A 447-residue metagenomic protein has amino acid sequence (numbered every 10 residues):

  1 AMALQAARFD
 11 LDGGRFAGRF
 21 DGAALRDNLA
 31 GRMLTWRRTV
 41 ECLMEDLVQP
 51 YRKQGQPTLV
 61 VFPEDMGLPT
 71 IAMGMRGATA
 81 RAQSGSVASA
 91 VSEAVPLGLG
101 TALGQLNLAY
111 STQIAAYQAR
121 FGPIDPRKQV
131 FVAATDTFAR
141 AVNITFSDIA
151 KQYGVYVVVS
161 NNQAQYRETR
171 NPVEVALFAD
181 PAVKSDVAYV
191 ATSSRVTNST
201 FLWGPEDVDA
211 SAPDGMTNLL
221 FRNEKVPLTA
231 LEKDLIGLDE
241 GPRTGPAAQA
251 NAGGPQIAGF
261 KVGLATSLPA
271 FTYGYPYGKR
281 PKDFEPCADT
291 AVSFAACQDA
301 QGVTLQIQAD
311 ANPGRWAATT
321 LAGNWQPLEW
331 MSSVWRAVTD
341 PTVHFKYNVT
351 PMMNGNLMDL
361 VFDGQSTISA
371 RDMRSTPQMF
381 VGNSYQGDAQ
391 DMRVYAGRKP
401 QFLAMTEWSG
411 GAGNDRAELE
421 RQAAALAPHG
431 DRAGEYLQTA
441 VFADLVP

Functional and structural regions predicted by a protein language model:
A1, R8-D10, A248-A270: Beta-strand-turn-beta hairpins that frame and shape the catalytic cleft of phosphate-ester-processing enzymes
A1-T58, D65-P69: N-terminal, active-site-proximal structural segment of metallo-dependent hydrolase catalytic domains
A6-F9, M66-P69, Q163-R167, V226-T229 (+3 more regions): Solvent-exposed loop/turn segments at secondary-structure junctions within structured extracellular/periplasmic domains
D12-G14, I71-R76, T169-N171, K233-L235 (+2 more regions): Short, solvent-exposed loop/turn and secondary-structure capping segments
R38, E45-V208, N324, L328 (+1 more regions): Cys-nucleophile CN-hydrolase/nitrilase-fold catalytic domain and related Cys-dependent amidase chemistry that acts on
V142-V158, V175-P181, A191-S193, F271-Y436: CN hydrolase (nitrilase-like) catalytic-core segments centered on the catalytic cysteine and neighboring Lys/Glu
N198-W203, G253, G364-A370, V441-F442: Short beta-strand scaffold segments in enzyme catalytic cores
R222, P227-P242, D391: A short, polar/charged loop-to-alpha-helix boundary motif
